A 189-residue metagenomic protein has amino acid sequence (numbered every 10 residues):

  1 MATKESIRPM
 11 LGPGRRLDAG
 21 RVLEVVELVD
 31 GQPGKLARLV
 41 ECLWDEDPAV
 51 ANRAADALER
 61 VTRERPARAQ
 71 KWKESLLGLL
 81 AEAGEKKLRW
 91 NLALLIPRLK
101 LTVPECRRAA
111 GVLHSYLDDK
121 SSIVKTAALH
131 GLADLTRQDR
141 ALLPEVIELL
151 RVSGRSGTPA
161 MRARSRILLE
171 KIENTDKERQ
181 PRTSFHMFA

Functional and structural regions predicted by a protein language model:
M1-A189: Alpha-helical scaffold domains
